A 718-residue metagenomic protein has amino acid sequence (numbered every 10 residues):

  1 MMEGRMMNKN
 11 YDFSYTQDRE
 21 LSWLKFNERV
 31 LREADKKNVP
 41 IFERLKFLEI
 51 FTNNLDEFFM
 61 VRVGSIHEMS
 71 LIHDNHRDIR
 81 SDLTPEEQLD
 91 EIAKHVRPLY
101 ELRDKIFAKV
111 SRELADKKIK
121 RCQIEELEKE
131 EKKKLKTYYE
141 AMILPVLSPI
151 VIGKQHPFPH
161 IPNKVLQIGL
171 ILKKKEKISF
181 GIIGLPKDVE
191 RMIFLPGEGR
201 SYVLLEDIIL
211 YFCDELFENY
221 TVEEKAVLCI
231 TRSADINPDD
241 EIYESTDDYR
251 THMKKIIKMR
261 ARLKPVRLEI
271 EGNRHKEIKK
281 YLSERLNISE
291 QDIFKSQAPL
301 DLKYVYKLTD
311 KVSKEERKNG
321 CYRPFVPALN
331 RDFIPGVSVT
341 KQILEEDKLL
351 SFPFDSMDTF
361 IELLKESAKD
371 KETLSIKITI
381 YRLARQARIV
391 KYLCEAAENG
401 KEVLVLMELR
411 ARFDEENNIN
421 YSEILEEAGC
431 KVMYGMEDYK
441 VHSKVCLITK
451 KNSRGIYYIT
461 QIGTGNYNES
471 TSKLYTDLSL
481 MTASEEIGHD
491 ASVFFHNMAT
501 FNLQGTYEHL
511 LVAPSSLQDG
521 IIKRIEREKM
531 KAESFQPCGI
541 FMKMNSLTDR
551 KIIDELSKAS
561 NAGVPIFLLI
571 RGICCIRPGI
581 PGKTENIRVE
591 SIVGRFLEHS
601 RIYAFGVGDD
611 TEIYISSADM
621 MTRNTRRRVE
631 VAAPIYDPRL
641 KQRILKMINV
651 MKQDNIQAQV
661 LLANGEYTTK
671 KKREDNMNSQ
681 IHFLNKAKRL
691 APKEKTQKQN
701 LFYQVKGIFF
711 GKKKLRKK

Functional and structural regions predicted by a protein language model:
M2-I540, K558-A562, C574-K718: N-terminal localization/anchoring segments of enzymes in phospholipid and broader phosphate metabolism
R550-I553, S557: Glycine/threonine-rich ATP-lid/beta-loop region of ATP-binding domains
P565-L569: Hydrophobic alpha/beta core scaffold segments
